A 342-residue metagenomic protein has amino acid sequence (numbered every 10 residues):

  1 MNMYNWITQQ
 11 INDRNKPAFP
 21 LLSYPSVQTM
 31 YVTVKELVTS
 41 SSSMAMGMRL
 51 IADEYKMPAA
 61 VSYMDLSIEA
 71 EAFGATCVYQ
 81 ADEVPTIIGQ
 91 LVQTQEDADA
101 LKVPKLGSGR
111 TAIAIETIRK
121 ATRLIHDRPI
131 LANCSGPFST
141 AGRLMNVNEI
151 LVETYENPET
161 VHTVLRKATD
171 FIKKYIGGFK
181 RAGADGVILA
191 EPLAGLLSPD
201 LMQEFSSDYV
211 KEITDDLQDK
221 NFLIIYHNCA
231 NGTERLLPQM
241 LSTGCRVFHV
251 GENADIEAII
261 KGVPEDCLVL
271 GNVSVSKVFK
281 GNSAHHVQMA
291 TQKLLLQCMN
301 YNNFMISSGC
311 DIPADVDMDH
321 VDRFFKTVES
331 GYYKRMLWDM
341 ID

Functional and structural regions predicted by a protein language model:
M1-S26, V34, P104-D342: Active-site loop segments of alpha/beta catalytic cores
S23-Q28, D65-E69: Short active-site-proximal "capping" loops at secondary-structure junctions
V32, E69-D82: Glycine-rich loop at the start of a catalytic domain that most often binds anionic cofactors/ligands
V32-S40: Surface-exposed strand-loop-strand hairpins of Gram-negative outer-membrane beta-barrel proteins
A45-Y63, G178-A182, S242: Catalytic domains of carbohydrate-active enzymes, especially glycoside hydrolases
L66-E69, V84-P85, P137-S139: A short acidic, glycine/proline-enriched capping/turn motif at secondary-structure boundaries, especially helix N-cap
T76-A81, I87-Q90, G142-L151: Short, flexible, mixed-charge acidic loops at enzyme active sites
D82-K120: A gly/proline- and charged-residue-enriched helix-loop-helix capping module
